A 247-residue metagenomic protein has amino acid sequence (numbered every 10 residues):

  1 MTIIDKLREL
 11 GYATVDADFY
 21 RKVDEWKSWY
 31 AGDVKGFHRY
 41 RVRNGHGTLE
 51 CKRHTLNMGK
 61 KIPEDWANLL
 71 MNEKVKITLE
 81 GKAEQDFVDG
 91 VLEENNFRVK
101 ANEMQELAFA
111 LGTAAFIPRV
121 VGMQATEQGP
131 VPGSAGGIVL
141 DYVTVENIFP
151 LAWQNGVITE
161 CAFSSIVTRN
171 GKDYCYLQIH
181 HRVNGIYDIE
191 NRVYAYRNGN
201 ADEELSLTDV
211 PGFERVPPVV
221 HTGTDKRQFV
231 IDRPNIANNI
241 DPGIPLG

Functional and structural regions predicted by a protein language model:
M1-I158: Extended, helix-rich architectural segments
T2-A13, D18-R21, A110-T113, I117-G247: Structured, contiguous alpha/beta core segments that scaffold functional sites
